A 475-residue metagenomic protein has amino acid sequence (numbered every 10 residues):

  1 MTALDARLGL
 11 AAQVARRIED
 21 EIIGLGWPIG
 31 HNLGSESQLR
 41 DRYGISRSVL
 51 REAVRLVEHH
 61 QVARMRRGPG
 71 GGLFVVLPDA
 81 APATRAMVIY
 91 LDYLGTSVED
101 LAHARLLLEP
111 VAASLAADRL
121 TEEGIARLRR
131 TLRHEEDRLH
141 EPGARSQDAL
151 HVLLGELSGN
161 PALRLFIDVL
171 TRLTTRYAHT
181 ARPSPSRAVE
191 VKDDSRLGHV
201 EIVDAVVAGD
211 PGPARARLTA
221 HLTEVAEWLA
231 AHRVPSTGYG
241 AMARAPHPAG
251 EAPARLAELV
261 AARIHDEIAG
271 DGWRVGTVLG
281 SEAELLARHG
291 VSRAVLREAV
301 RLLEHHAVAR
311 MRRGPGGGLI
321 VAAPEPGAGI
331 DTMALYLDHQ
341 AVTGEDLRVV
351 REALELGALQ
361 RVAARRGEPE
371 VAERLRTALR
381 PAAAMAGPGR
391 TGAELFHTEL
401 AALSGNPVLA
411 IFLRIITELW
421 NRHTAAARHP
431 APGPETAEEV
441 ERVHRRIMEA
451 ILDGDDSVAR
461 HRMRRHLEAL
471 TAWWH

Functional and structural regions predicted by a protein language model:
M1-H103, G238-V350: Short linear motifs at protein or domain termini
T2-A3, Y93-E99, A113, A117 (+7 more regions): A ubiquitous short alpha-helical element
G9, H103, E141-A144, E190-D194 (+3 more regions): Short helix-capping and inter-helix turn/linker motifs at the boundaries of alpha-helical repeat units
A12, R16, G95, L106 (+10 more regions): Amphipathic alpha-helical repeat elements characteristic of tetratricopeptide repeat
V98, H140, P211, R293 (+4 more regions): Residues at or immediately preceding the N-termini of alpha-helices
L108-V111, L115-P183, G198-H199, A216-E224 (+5 more regions): Conserved amphipathic alpha-helical segments that form helical-bundle/coiled-coil interaction surfaces
T180-A252, A269-G270, R422-H475: C-terminal all-alpha effector/ligand-binding and dimerization domain of prokaryotic HTH-type transcriptional repressors
